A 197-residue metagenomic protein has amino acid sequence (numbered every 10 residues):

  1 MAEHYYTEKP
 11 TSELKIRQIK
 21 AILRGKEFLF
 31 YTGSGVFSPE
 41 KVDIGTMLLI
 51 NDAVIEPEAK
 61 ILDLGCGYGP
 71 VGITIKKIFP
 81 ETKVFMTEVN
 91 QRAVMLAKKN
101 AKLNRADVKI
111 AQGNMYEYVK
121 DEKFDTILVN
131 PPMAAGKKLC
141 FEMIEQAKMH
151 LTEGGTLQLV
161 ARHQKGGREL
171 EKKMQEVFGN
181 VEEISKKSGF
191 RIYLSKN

Functional and structural regions predicted by a protein language model:
M1-R24, S34-P39: N-terminal auxiliary segments of SAM/dcSAM-dependent transferases
G45-V129: Conserved SAM/SAH cofactor-binding pocket of Class I
V54, T152, G179: Short conserved AdoMet
I75, A147, M174: Class I S-adenosylmethionine-dependent transferase superfamily signal
F141-E153: A short glycine-rich, Lys/Arg-flanked "PGG" loop and its adjoining helix->strand segment in the class I
G154-A161: Conserved beta-strand signature within the Rossmann-like core of class I S-adenosyl-L-methionine
R162-G179: Conserved class I S-adenosyl-L-methionine
K186-N197: Core SAM-dependent methyltransferase catalytic element
